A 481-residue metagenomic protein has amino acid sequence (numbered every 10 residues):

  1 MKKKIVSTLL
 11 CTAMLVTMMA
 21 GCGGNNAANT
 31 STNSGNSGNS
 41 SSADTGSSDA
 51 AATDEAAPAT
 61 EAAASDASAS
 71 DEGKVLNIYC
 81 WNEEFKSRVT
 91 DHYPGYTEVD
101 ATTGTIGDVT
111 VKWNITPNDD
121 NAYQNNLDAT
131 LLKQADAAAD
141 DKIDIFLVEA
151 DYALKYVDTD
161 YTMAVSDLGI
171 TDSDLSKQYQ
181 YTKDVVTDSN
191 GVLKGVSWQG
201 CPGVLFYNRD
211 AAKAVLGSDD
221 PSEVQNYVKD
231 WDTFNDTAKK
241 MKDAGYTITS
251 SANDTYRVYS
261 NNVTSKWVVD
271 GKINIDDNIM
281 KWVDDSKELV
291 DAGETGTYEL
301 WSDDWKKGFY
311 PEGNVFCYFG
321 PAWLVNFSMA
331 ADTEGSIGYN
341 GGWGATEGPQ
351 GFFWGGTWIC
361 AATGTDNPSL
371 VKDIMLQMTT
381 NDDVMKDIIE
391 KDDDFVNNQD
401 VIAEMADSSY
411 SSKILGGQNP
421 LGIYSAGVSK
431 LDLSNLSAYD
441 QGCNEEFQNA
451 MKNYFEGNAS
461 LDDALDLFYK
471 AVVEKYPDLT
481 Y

Functional and structural regions predicted by a protein language model:
T17-G21: C-terminal motif of bacterial Sec signal peptides marking the signal peptidase cleavage site
C22-L154, L370, N449, N458-D463 (+1 more regions): Conserved N-terminal structural module of periplasmic/extracytoplasmic solute-binding proteins
P58, A62-A64, N121-Q124, A135 (+6 more regions): Hinge/lid segment of periplasmic solute-binding proteins
K74, T105-G107, L132, D332-D400 (+1 more regions): Extracytoplasmic/periplasmic substrate-recognition and gating elements
K86-S87, D91-P94, K281-D373: Extracytoplasmic/periplasmic substrate-binding proteins
T116-A129, K229-T233, T297-P311: Short helix-initiation/N-cap motifs at beta->coil->alpha
S166-S176, D184-T255, W267-L300, T363-S369 (+1 more regions): Helix-loop-helix "hinge/cap" segment bordering the ligand-binding cleft or interdomain interface
I389-N453, L479-Y481: Long, aromatic- and glycine/proline-rich binding clefts that accommodate carbohydrate-like moieties
